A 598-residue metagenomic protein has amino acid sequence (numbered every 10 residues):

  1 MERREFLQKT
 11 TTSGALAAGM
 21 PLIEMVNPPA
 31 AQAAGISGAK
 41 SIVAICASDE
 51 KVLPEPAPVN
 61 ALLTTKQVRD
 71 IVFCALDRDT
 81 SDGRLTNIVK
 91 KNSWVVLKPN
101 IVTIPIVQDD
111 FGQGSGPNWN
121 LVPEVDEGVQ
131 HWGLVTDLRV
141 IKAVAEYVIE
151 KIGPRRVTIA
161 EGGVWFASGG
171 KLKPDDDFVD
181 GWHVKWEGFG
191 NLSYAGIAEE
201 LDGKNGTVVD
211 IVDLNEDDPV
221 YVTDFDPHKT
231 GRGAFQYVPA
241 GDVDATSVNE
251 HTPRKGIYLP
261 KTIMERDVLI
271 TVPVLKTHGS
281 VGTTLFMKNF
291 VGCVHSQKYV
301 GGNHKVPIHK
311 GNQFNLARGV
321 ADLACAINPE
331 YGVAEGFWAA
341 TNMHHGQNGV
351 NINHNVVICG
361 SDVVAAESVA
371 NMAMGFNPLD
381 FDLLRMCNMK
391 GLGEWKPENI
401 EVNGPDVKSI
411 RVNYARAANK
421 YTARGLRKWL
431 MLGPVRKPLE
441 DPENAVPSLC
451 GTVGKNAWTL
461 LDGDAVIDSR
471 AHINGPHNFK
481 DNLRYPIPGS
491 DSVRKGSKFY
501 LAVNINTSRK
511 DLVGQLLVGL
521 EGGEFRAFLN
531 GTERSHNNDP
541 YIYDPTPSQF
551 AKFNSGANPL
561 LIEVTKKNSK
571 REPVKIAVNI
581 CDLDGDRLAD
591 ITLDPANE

Functional and structural regions predicted by a protein language model:
E2-T422: N-terminal and secondary-structure boundary signal
N92, R509-D511, K552-A557: A short, structured loop/turn motif at beta-sheet edges
I101, E161-G163, L520-G522, L529-E533 (+1 more regions): A mature extracytoplasmic/lumenal domain signature
N419-I487, N504, P559-E598: Accessory carbohydrate-binding/adhesion or oligomerization-edge regions at the termini of glycan-active proteins
P486-P488, Y500-A502, D544-S548: Short structured motifs
R494-N506: Short beta-strands within extracellular/lumenal beta-sheet-rich domains
T507-A527, L560: Aromatic-lined ligand-binding clefts that engage carbohydrates, nucleic acids, or primary amines
A527-I576: Beta-strand-rich ligand-recognition modules
